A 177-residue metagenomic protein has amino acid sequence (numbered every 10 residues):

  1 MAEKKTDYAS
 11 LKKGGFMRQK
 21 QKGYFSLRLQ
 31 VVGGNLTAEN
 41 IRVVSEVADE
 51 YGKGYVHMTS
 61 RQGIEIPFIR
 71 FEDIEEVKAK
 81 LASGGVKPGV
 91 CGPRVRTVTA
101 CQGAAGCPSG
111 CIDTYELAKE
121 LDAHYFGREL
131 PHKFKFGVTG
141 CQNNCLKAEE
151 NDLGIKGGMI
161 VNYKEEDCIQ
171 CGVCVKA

Functional and structural regions predicted by a protein language model:
M1-K22, E39: Intrinsically disordered, low-complexity polar/charged tails and linkers
A2, L27-V161, D167: Small-residue-enriched alpha-helical segments and adjacent helix-cap loops that form tight helix-helix packing
I169-A177: Iron-sulfur cluster-binding cysteine motifs and their immediate structural context in ferredoxin-like electron-transfer
